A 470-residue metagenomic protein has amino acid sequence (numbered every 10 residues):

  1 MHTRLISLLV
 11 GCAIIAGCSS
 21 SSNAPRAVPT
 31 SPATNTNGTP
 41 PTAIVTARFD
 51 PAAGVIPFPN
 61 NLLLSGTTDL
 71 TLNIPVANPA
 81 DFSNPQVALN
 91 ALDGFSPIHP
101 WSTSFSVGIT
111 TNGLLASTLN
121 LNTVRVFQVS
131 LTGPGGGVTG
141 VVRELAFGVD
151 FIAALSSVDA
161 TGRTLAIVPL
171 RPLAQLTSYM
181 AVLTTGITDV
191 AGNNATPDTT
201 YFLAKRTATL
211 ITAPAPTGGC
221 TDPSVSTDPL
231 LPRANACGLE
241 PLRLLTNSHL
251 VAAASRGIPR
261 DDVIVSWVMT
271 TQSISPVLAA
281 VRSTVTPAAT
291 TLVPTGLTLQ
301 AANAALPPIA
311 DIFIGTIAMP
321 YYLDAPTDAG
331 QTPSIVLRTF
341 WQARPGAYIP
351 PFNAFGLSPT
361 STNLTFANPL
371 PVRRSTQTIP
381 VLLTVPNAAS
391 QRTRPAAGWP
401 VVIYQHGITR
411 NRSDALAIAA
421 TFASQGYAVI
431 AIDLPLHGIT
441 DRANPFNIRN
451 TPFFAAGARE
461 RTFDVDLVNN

Functional and structural regions predicted by a protein language model:
M1-L8: Bacterial N-terminal signal peptides that target proteins for export
G11-C12, L230: Residue-level signal for mature regions of secreted extracellular proteins and peptides
I14-G17: C-terminal motif of bacterial Sec signal peptides marking the signal peptidase cleavage site
S21-S334, F340: Acidic, low-complexity Ser/Thr/Gly/Pro-rich repeat segments typical of extracellular/periplasmic and surface-exposed
V126-S130, V385, Q405: Residue-level signal for short segments within beta-strands and strand-turn junctions of well-structured beta-sheet
D150-T164, L170-P172, V190-R206, T378-V401 (+2 more regions): Accessory recognition modules or surfaces
A301-A397: N-terminal cap/lid segment of alpha/beta-hydrolase-fold proteins
A347, P351-Q377, T393-N470: Cap/lid segment of the alpha/beta-hydrolase catalytic domain
